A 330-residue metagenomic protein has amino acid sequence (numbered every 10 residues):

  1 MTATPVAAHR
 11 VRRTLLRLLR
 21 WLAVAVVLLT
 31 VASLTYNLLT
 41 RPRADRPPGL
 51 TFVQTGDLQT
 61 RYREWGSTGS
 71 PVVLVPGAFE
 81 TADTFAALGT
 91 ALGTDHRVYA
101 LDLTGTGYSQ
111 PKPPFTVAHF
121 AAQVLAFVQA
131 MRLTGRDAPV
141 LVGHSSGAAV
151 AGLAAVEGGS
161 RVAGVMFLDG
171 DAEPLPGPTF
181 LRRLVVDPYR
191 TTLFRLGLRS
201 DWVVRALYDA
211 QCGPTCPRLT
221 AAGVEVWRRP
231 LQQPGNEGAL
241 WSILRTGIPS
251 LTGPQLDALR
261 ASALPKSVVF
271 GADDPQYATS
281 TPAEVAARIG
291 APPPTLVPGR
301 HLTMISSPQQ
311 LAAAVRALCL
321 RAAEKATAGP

Functional and structural regions predicted by a protein language model:
M1-S70, D95-H96, L133, L320-P330: Alpha/beta-hydrolase fold catalytic core
A32, R41-R43, T179, G197-R260: Conserved alpha/beta-hydrolase catalytic His-Asp/Glu region
T55-D57, R63, A100-V142: Active-site loop/oxyanion-hole signature of alpha/beta-hydrolase fold enzymes
E64-Y108: Conserved HGGG/HGGXW glycine-rich cap/lid loop of the alpha/beta-hydrolase fold
G143, G147-A151: Gly/Ala-rich beta-loop-alpha elbow adjacent to hydrolase catalytic centers
V156, G164-F194: Flexible "cap/lid" loop of the alpha/beta hydrolase fold
P265-G299: Conserved loop-alpha-helix segment in the C-terminal half of the alpha/beta-hydrolase fold that carries the catalytic
G290-P330: Catalytic active-site module of serine/aspartate enzymes centered on a nucleophile-bearing elbow/loop
